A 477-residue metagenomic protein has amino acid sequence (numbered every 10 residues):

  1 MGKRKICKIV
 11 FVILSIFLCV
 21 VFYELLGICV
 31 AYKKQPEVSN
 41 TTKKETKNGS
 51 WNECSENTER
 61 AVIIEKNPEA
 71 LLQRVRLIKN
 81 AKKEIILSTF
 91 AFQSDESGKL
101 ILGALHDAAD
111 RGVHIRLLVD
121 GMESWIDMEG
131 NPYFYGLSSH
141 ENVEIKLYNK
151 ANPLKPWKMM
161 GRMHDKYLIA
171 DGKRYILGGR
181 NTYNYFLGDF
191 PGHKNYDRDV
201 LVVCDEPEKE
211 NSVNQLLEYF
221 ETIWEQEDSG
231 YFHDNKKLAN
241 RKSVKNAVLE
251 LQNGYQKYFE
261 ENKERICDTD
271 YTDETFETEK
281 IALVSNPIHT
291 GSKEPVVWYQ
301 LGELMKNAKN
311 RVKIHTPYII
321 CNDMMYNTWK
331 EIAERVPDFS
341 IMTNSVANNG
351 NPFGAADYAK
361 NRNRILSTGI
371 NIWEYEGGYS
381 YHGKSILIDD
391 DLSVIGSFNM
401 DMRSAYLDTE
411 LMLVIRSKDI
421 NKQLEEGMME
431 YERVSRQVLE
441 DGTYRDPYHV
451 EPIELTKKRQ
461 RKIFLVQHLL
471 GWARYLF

Functional and structural regions predicted by a protein language model:
G2-V143, P153-H164, A170, R174-F477: Charged, low-complexity intrinsically disordered terminal segments
K146: Phosphate-binding P-loop/Walker A region and its immediate neighborhood
